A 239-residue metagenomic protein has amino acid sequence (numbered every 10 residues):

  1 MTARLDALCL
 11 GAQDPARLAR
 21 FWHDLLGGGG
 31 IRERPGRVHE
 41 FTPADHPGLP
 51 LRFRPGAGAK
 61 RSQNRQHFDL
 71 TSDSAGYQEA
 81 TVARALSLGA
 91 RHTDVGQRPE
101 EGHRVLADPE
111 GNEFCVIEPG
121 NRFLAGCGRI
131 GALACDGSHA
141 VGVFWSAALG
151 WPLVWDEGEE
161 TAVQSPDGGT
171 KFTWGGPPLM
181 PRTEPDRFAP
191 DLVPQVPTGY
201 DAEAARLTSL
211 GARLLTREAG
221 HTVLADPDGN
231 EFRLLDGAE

Functional and structural regions predicted by a protein language model:
M1-T2, C9-L51, S87, V95-G96 (+3 more regions): Core segments of cupin and vicinal oxygen chelate
R4-L8, N64-F68, R129-G131, D186-P190: Short amphipathic alpha-helical segments
Q13-A16, F68-P109, P190-E231, D236: Vicinal oxygen chelate
G28-R65, E113-E118, P152-F188, L192-P194 (+2 more regions): Conserved short beta-strand elements that form part of the metal-binding/catalytic scaffold of enzyme active sites
R37, G58, C135-H139, L215-T222: Generic structural signal for short, solvent-exposed loop/turn connectors between secondary structure elements
G58, S74-A75, P99, N121-F123: A short acidic, glycine/proline-enriched capping/turn motif at secondary-structure boundaries, especially helix N-cap
E100-L124: Short, structured interface segments
I117-G137: Solvent-exposed, charged amphipathic helical/linker segments at domain boundaries
